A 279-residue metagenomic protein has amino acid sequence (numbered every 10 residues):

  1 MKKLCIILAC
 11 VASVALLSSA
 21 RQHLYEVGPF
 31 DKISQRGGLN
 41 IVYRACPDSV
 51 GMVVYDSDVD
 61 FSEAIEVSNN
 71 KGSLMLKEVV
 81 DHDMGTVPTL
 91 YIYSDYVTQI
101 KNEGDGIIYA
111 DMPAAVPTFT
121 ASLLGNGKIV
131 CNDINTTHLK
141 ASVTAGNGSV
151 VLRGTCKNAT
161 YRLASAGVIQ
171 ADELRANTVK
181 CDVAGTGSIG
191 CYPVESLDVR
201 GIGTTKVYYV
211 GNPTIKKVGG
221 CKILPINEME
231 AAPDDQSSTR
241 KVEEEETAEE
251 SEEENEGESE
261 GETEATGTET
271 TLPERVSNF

Functional and structural regions predicted by a protein language model:
M1-F279: Intrinsically disordered, low-complexity terminal regions
